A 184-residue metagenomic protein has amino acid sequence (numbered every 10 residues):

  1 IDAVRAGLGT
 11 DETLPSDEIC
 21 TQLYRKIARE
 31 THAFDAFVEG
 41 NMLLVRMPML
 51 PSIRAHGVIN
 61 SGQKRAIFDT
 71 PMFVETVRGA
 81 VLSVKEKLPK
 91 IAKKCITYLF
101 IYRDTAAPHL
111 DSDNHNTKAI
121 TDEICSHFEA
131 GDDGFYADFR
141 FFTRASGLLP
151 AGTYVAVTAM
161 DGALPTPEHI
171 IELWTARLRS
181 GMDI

Functional and structural regions predicted by a protein language model:
I1-I184: Catalytic phosphate/metal-binding cores of nucleic-acid and nucleotide-processing enzymes, i.e., regions that mediate
